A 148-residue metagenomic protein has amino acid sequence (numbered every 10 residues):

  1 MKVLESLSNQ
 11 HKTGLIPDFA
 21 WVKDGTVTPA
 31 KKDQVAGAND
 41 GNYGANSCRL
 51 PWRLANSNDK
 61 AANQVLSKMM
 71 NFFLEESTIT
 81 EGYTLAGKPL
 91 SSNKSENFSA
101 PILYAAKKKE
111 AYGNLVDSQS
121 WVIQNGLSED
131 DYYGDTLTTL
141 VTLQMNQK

Functional and structural regions predicted by a protein language model:
M1-A100, K107-E110, Y132: Extended ligand-binding clefts on enzyme/binding-domain cores
R53, A105-W121, N125-K148: Terminal, non-catalytic domain-edge segments
